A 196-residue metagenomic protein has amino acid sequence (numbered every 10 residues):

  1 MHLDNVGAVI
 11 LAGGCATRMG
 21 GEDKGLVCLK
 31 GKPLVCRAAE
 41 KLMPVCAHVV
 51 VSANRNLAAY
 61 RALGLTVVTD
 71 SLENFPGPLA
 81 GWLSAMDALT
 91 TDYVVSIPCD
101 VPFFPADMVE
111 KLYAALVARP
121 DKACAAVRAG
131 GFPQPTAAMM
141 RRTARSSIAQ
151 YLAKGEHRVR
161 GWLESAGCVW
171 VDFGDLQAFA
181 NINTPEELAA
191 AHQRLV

Functional and structural regions predicted by a protein language model:
H2-E156, G161-A178, E186, A190 (+1 more regions): Nucleotide and nucleotide-moiety/phosphate-recognizing core
